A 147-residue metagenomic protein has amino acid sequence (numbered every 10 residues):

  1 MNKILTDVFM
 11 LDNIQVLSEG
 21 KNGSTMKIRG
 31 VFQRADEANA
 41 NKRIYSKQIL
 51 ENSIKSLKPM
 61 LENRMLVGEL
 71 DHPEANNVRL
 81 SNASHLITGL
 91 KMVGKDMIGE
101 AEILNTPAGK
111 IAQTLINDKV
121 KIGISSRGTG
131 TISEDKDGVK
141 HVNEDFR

Functional and structural regions predicted by a protein language model:
M1-L61: Polar/acidic, low-complexity leader/linker segments enriched in S/T/G and N/D
M10-K21, S84-M92, I132: Short amphipathic beta-strand and strand-loop transition segments with alternating hydrophobic
K27, M65-V67, L86-R147: Residue microenvironments linked to proteolytic maturation and disulfide-stabilized extracellular modules
F32-R34, G68-L70, A101: Pocket-edge structural micro-motifs
E37, E74-A75, N105-P107: Short, charged/polar surface micro-motifs in flexible loops or helix N-caps
N41-K42, R79, G109-Q113: A short, polar/proline- and glycine-enriched secondary-structure boundary/capping micro-motif
P59-V78, I124: Short conserved beta-strand and strand-loop elements enriched in small hydrophobics with frequent Asp/Gly
L70-M92: A surface-exposed loop-and-adjacent beta-strand signature within N-terminal beta-sandwich domains that mediate ligand
